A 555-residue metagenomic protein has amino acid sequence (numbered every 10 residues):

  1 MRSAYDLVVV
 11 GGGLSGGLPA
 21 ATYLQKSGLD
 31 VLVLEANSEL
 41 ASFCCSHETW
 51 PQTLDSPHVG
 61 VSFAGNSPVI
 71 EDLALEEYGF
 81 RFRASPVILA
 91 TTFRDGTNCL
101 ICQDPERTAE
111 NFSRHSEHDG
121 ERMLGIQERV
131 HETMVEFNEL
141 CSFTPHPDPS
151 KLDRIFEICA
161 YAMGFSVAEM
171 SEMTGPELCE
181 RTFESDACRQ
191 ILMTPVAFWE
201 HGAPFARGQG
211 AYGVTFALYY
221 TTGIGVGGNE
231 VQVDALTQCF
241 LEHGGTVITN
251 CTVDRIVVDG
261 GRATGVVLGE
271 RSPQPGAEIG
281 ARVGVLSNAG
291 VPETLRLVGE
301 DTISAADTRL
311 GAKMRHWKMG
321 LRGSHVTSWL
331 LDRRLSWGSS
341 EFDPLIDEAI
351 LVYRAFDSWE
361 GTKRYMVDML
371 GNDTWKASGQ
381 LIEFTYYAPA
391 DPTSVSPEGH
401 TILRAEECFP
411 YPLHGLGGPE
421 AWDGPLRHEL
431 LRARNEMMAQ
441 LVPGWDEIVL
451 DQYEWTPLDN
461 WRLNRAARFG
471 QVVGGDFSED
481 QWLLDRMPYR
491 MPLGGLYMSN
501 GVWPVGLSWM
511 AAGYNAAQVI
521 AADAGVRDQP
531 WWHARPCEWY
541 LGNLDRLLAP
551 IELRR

Functional and structural regions predicted by a protein language model:
R2-E139, G475: N-terminal glycine-rich phosphate/pyrophosphate-binding loop and immediately adjacent elements
D95-A206: Rossmann-like flavin
S185-W199, K376-T385, P443-W503: A glycine-rich dinucleotide-binding beta-alpha-beta segment and adjacent secondary-structure elements that constitute
V214-A277: Helical element adjacent to the flavin cofactor pocket in flavoenzyme catalytic cores
T221, D254-S396: Mid-domain catalytic core of redox enzymes that form a hydrophobic substrate pocket/lid adjacent to a catalytic redox
V258, A522-R555: Active-site-proximal substrate-binding core of FAD-dependent oxidoreductases
L381-G475: FAD-dependent oxidoreductase catalytic-site/capping-region signature
S499-A524: A conserved FAD-binding loop/helix module that cradles the flavin
